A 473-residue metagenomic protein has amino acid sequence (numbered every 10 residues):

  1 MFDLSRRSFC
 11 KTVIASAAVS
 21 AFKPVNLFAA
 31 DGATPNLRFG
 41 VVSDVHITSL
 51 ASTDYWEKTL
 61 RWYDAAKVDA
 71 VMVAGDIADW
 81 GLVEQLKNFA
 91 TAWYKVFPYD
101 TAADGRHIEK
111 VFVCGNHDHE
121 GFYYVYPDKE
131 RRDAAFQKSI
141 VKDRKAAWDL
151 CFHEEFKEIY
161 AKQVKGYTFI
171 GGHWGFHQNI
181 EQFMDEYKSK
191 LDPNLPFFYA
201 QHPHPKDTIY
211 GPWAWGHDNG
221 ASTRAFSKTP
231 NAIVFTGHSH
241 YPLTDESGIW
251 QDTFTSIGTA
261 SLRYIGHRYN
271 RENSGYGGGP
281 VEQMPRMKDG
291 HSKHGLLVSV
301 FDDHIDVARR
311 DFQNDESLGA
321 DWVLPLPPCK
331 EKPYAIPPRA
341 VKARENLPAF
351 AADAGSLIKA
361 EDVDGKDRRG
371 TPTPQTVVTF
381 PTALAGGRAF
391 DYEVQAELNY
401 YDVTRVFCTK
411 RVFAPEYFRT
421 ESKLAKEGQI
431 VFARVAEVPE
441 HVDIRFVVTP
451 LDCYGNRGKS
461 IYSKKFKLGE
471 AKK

Functional and structural regions predicted by a protein language model:
F2-D3, S8-A29: N-terminal export signals
F28-N88: N-terminal active-site segment of His-dependent metallophosphoesterases
V42-S43, V71-D76, K110-N116, Y199-H202 (+2 more regions): Active-site neighborhood of phospho(di)ester-bond hydrolases with catalytic His/Asp-centered motifs
V83-P193, A221-P230, T244-P285, K293-S299: Extended active-site neighborhood of metal-dependent phosphoesterases/phosphodiesterases
L191-I209: Short acidic, glycine-rich surface-loop motifs adjacent to enzyme active sites
P285-V412, I461, F466-K473: A short C-terminal boundary segment appended to hydrolase-like catalytic domains
D391-P439: Recognizes extended acidic, P/S/T-rich segments that occur within or adjacent to Ig-like beta-sandwich modules
V438-Y454: Beta-strand-rich modules
